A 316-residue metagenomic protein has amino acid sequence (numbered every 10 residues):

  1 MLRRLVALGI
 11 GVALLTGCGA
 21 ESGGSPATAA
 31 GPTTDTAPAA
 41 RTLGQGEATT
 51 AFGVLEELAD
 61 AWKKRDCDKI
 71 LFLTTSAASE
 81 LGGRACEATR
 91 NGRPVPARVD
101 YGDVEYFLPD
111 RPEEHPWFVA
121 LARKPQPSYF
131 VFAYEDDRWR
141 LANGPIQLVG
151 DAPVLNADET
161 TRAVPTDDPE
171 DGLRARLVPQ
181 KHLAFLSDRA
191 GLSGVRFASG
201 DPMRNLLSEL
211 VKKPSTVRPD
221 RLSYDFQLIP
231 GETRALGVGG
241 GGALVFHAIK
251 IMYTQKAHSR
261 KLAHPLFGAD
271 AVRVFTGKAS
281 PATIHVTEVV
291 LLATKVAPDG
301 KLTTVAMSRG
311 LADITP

Functional and structural regions predicted by a protein language model:
M1-G11: N-terminal export and membrane-targeting signals
C18-S22: Bacterial signal peptide processing site
A27-A39: Ser/Thr-rich, Proline-interspersed low-complexity disordered segments
P38-T89, L155-L222: Core segments of small alpha/beta cavity-forming domains
K64-P179: Long, acidic/polar, low-complexity amphipathic helices and coiled-coil-like
C86-Y129, L222-L266: Surface-exposed, charged secondary-structure patches
P125-A175, V238-F246, A271-P316: Short beta-strand edge/turn micro-motifs at domain boundaries
